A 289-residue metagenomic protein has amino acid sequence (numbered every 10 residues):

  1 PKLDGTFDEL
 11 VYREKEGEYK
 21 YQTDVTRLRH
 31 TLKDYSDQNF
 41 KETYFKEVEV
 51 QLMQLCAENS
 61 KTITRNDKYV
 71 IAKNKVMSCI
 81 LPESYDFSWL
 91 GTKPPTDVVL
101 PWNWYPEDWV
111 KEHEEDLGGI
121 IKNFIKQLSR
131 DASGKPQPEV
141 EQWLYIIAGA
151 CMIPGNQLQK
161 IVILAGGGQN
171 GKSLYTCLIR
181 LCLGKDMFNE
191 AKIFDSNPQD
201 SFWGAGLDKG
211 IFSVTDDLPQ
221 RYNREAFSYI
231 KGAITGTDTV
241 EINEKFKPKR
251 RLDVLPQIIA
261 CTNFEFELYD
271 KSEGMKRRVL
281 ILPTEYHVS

Functional and structural regions predicted by a protein language model:
K2-T23, V76-I211, L280-P283: P-loop NTPase catalytic core of nucleic-acid-dependent motor ATPases
Y12-S84: Long, basic/Gly/Ser/Thr-rich N-terminal segments that mediate initial subcellular attachment or targeting
D67, K73-K75, E83, V254-Y269: Catalytic nucleotidyl-transfer cores of nucleotide-processing enzymes
G184, A226-K249: Conserved catalytic/switch belt of AAA+ P-loop NTPases
F202-K209, I242-C261: AAA+/SF3 P-loop NTPase mechanochemical coupling elements
T215-L218, Y229: Walker B catalytic acidic pair
P219-R221, N263-E267, E285-S289: Conserved nucleotide-binding/hydrolysis micro-motifs of P-loop NTPases
K271-V288: A short helix-turn-beta junction within AAA+ P-loop NTPase domains corresponding to the substrate/partner-engaging
